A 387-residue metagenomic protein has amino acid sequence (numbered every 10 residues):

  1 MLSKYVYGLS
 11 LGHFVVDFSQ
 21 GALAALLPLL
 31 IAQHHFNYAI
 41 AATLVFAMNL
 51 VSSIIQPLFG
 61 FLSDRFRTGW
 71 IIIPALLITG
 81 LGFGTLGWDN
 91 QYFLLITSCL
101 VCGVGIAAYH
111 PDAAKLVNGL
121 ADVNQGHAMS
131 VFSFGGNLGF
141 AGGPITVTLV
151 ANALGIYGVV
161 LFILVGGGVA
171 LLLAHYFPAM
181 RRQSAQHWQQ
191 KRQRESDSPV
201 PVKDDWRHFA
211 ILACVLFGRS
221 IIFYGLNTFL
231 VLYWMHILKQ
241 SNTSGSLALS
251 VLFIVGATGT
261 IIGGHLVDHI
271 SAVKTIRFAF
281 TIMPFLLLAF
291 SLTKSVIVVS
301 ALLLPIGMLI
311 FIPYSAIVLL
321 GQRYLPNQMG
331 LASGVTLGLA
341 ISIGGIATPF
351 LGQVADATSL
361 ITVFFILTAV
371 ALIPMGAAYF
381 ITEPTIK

Functional and structural regions predicted by a protein language model:
G21, N49-P57, F140-A141, F253-I261 (+1 more regions): Residue-level signature of mid-helix packing/kink "hotspots" within the transmembrane helices of 12-pass Major
L23-A24, R207-A257: Extracytoplasmic gate region of multi-pass secondary transporters
I54-N90: Conserved MFS/SLC helix-loop-helix module at the cytosolic interface between two early adjacent transmembrane helices
I55-R67, T260-S271, A355-D356: Helix-to-loop junctions at the C-terminal end of transmembrane segments in multipass secondary transporters
S98-G135: Cytoplasmic helix-loop-helix junction between adjacent transmembrane helices in 12-TM secondary transporters
F132-A179: Helix-loop-helix hairpin linking two adjacent transmembrane segments in secondary transporters
L164-K191, M375-T382: C-terminal membrane-cytosol helix-exit motif in multi-pass small-molecule transporters
V267-I317: C-terminal transmembrane helical hairpin of 12-TM major facilitator-type secondary transporters
